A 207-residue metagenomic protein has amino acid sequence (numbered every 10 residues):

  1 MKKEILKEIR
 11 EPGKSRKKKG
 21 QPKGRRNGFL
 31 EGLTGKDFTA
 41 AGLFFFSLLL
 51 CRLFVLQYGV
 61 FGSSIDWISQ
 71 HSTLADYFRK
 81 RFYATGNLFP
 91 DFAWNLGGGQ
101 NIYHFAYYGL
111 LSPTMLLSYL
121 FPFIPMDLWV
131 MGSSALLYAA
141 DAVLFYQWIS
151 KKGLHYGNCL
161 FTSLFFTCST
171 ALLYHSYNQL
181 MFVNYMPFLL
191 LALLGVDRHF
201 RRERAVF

Functional and structural regions predicted by a protein language model:
M1-V55: Start-transfer (signal-anchor) and selected internal transmembrane alpha helices of multi-pass inner/ER membrane
F38-G42, G132, L160-L164, F207: Hydrophobic alpha-helical transmembrane segments
S47-A142, L164-P187: Membrane-interface coil-to-helix junctions
C51, V55, S118, Y146-S150 (+2 more regions): Membrane-water interface at transmembrane helix exits
F92, V206-F207: Select transmembrane alpha-helical segments in multipass membrane proteins
A140-Q147, L191: Transmembrane alpha-helix boundary/anchor motif
F145-C168: Transmembrane-helix signature of polytopic, membrane-embedded enzymes that assemble or transfer cell-envelope glycans
A192-V206: Membrane-interface transmembrane helices that cradle and orient dolichyl/undecaprenyl
